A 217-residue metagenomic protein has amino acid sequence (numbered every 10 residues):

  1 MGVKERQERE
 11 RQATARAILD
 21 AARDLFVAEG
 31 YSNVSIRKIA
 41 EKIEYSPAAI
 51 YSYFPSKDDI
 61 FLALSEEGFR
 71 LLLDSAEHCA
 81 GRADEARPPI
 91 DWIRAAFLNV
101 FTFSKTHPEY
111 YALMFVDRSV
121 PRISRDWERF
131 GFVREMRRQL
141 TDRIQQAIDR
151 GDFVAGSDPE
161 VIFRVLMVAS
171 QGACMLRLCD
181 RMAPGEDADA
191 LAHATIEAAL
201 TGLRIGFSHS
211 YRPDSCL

Functional and structural regions predicted by a protein language model:
M1-A13, F207-L217: N-terminal intrinsically disordered/low-complexity leader segments
T14-A22, I39, L64-A76, L140: Generic hydrophobic, amphipathic alpha-helix propensity
A17, A21, L25-D59, A63: Helix-turn-helix
Y31, F153, C179-A183: Conserved hydrophobic residue
A63, E77-E109, P159-L166, R212-D214: Hydrophobic alpha-helical connector segments
R70, D74-E77, S124-R150, E160-V165 (+2 more regions): Amphipathic alpha-helical packing segments from all-alpha helical-bundle domains
T102-T106, Q146, L166-G185, A199-Y211: Amphipathic C-terminal alpha-helical segment
K105-S124, M175-C179: Amphipathic alpha-helical segments used for helix-helix packing
